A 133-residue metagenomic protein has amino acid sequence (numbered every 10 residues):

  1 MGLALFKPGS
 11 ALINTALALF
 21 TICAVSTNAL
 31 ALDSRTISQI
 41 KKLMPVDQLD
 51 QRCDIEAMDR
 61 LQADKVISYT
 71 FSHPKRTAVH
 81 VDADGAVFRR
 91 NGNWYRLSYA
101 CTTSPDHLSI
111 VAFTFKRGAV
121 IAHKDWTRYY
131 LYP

Functional and structural regions predicted by a protein language model:
M1-S10: N-terminal secretory signal peptides that target proteins for export/translocation
A16-C23: Sec-dependent N-terminal signal peptides
A29-P133: Mitochondrial intermembrane space
